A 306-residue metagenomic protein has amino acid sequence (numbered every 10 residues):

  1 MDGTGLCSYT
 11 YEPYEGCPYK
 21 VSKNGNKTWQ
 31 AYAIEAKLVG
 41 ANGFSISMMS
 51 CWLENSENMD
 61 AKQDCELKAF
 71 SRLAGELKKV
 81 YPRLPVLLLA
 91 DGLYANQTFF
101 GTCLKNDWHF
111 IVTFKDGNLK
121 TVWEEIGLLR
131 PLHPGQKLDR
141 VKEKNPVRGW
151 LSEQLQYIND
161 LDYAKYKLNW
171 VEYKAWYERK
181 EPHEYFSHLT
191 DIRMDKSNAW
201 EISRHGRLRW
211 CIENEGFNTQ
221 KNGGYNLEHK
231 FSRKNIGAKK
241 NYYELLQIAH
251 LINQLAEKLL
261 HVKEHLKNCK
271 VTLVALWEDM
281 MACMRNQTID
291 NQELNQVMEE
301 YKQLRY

Functional and structural regions predicted by a protein language model:
M1-L6, A36, F70, L88-L93 (+4 more regions): Short, conserved catalytic/metal-binding motifs centered on acidic residues
M1-N42, S47, C51: Active-site-proximal, Lys/Arg-enriched surface segment that forms a nucleic-acid-binding/basic interface patch
L38-G40, W52, G92, V112-D116 (+1 more regions): Short, structured patches in soluble enzyme cores that scaffold and shape functional sites
S56-E172: An internal, acidic/charged active-site-proximal segment that coordinates divalent cations and/or engages
Q136-L155, K221-N241, L245-Y306: A short, flexible helix-boundary coil/loop motif
W170-Y173, E181, E215, N253: Extended recognition/assembly regions associated with phosphoester-bond processing machinery
E184-D195, T219: Active-site rim beta-loop-alpha module in soluble metabolic enzymes
K196-F231: Short amphipathic alpha-helical "interface-anchor" segments enriched in bulky aromatics
